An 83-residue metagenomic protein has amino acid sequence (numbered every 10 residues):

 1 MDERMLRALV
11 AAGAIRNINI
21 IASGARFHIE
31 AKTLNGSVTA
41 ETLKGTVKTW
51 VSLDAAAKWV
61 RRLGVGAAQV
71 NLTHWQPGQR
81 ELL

Functional and structural regions predicted by a protein language model:
M1-H28: Short N-terminal "domain-start" leader segments that mark the transition from disordered tails or signal peptides into
N19-G45, V70-W75: Short aromatic-glycine-(Arg/Gly/Cys) micro-motifs in beta-strand/loop hairpins
F27, A57-V60, P77: A broad, structure-centric signal for solvent-exposed, well-ordered loop/edge residues that line or flank functional
V38, R61-L63, R80: Peripheral peptide segments
T49-S52, L72: N-terminal soluble domains immediately following signal/targeting peptides that reside in extracytoplasmic
V51-G64: A short, charged, amphipathic alpha-helix used as a generic interaction element across diverse proteins
L63-N71: Short arginine-rich
Q76-L83: Intrinsically disordered, low-complexity charged/polar segments
